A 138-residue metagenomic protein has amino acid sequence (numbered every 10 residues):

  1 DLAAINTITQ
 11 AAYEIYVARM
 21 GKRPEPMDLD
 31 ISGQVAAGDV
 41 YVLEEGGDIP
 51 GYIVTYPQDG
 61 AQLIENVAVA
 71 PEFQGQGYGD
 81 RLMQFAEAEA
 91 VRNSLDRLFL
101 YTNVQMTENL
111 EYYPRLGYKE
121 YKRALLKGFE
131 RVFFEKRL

Functional and structural regions predicted by a protein language model:
L2-N66, A70-E72, M83-F85, E89 (+2 more regions): Acetyl-CoA-dependent GNAT
M20-G21, Q76, F99: A generic secondary-structure micro-motif detector that highlights 1-2 residue hydrophobic/ambivalent hotspots embedded
A70-Q76, V104-Q105: Active-site acidic-Proline motif in GNAT/NAT acetyltransferases
D80, Q84, R92, Q105-K122 (+1 more regions): Conserved active-site alpha-helix within GNAT-family acetyltransferase domains
D80-M83, L98-F99, V132-R137: Accessory recognition modules or surfaces
A90-T102: Conserved GNAT acetyl-CoA-binding A-motif
